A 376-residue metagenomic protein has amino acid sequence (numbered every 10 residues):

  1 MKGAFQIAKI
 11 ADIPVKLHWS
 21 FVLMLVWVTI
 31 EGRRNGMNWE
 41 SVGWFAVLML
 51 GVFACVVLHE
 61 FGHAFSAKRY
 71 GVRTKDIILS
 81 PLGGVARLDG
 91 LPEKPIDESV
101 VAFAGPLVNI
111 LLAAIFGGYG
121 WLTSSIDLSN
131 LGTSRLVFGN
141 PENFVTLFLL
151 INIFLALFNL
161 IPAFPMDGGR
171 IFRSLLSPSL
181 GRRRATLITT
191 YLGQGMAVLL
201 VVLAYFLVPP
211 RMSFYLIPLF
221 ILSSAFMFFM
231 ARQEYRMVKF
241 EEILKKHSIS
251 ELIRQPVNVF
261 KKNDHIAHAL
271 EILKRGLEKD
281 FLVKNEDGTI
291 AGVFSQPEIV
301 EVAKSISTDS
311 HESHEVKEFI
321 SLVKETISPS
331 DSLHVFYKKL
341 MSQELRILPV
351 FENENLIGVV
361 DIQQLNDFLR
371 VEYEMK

Functional and structural regions predicted by a protein language model:
M1-K376: Hydrophobic transmembrane alpha-helices and their immediate loop junctions in multi-pass integral membrane proteins
